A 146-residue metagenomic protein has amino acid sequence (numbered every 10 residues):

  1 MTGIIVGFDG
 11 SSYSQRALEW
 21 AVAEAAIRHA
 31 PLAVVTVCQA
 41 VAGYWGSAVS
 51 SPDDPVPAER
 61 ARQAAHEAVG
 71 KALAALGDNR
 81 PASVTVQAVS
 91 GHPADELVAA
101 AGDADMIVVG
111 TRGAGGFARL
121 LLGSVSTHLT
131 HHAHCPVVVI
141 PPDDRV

Functional and structural regions predicted by a protein language model:
M1-R16, G43-A48, R80, D105-M106 (+1 more regions): Intrinsically disordered or low-complexity boundary/linker segments at protein termini and domain junctions
T2-S51, A100: Small/aliphatic-rich secondary-structure junction motif
I4, A21, L97, V108 (+1 more regions): Hydrophobic structural packing positions in well-ordered secondary structure
Y13, A74-I107, D144-V146: Structural beta-alpha unit
V35, T85-V89, V138-I140: General small-molecule cofactor/ligand-binding pocket signal
T36, T111-R112, P141-P142: Short secondary-structure boundary segments
P52-E67: A short acidic, glycine-rich active-site loop that binds or catalyzes chemistry on phosphate/adenosine moieties
M106-H131, V146: Glycine-rich, Arg-bearing micro-motifs that act as flexible, cationic patches
